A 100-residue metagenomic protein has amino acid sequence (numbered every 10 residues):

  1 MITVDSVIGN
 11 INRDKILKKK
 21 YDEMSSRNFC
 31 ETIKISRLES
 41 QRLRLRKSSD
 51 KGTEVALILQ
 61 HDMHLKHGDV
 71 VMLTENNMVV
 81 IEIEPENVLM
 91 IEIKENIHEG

Functional and structural regions predicted by a protein language model:
M1-E39: Extended boundary segments
L43-K47: Translation machinery proteins
S48-H61: Short, structured beta-strand/loop micro-motifs enriched in basic residues and often containing a Trp
L59, M63-L65, V71: Short, well-ordered loop/turn sites that connect or cap secondary structure elements
I81-K94: Short glycine-/aliphatic-rich beta-strand segments at the starts of folded cytosolic domains
E95-G100: Conserved, well-structured core segments that form or line functional sites
